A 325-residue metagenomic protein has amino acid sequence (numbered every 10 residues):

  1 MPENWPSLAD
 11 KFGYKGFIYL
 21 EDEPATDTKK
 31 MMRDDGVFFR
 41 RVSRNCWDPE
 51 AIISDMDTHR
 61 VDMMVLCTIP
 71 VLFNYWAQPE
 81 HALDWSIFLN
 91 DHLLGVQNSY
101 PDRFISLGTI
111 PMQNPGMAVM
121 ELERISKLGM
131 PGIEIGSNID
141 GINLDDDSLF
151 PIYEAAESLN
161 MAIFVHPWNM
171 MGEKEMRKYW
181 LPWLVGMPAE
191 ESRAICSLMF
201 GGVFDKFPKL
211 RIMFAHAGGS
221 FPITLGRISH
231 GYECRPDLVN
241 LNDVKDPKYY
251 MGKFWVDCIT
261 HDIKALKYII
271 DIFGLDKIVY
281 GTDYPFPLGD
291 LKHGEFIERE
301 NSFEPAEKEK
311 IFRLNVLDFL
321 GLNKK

Functional and structural regions predicted by a protein language model:
M1-K325: Helix-coil boundary/capping segments in enzymes
